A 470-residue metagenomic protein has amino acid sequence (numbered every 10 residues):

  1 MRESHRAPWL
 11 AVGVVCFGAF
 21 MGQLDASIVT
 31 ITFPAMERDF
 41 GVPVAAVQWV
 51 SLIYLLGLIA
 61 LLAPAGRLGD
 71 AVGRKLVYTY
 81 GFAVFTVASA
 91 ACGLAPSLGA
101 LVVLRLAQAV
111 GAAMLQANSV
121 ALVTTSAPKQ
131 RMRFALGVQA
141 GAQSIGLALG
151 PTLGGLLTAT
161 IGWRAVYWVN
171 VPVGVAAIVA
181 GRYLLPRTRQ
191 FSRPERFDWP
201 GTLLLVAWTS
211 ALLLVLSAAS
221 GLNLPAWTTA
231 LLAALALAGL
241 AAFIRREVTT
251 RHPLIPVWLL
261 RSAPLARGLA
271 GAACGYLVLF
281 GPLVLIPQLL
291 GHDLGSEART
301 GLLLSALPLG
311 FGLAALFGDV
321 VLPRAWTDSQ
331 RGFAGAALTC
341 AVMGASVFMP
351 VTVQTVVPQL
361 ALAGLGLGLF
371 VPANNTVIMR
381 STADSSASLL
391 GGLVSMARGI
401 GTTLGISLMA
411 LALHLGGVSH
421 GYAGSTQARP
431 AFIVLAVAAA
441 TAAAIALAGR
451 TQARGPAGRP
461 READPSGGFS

Functional and structural regions predicted by a protein language model:
M1-A7, F191, A448-S470: Intrinsic disorder in cytosolic terminal tails and internal cytosolic loops of multi-pass membrane transporters
M1-Y183, V347: Transmembrane-helix bundle of Major Facilitator Superfamily
P8-I31, V44, S119, P200 (+3 more regions): 12-transmembrane solute porter fold
M21-T32, G57, R74, V166 (+4 more regions): Short helix-kink/termination motifs in transmembrane helices of multi-pass secondary transporters
M36-E37, L68-G69, L153-I161, L216 (+3 more regions): Interfacial helix-cap and linker-helix signal at transmembrane-aqueous boundaries of multi-pass secondary transporters
L122, S126, L156, L184 (+4 more regions): A residue-level signal for alpha-helical anchor/packing sites in multi-pass solute transporters
A159-G271, V278, L302, L435-A436 (+1 more regions): Hydrophobic transmembrane-helix bundles of small-molecule transporters
